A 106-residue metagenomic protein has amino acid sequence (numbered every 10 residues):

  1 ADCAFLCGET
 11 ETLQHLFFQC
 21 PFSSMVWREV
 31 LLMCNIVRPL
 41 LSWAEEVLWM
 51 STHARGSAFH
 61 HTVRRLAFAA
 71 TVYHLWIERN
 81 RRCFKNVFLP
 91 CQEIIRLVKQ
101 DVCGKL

Functional and structural regions predicted by a protein language model:
A1-L106: Family-specific functional microsites
